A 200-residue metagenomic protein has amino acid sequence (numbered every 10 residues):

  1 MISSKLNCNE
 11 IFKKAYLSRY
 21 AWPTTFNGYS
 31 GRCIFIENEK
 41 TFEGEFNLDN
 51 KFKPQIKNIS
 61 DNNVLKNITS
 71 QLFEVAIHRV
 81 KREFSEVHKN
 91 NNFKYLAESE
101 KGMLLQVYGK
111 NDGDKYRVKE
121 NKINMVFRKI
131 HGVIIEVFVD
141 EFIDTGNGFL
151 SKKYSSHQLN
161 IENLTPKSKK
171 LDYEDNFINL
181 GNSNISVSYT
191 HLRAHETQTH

Functional and structural regions predicted by a protein language model:
M1-N38, S60-N62, F84: N-terminal leader/targeting segments and the immediate start of mature chains
I2-E10, S60-L150, S156-K167: Flexible, processing/modification-adjacent segments and terminal tails in exported/periplasmic/extracellular proteins
Y29-C33, F46, Y154-S155, D175: One face of beta-strands
I34-I36, T41, K51-S60, K66-Q71: Conserved alpha/beta cores of soluble small-molecule-handling proteins
F46, V137-I143, K169-F177: Hydrophobic/aromatic beta-strand elements that line small-molecule binding cavities or substrate pockets in beta-rich
F46-K57, D114-F127, E174-G181: A short, surface-exposed beta-strand/turn
F149-K153, G181-S188: Extended soluble regions of mature proteins
T190-T199: Conserved small/polar residues in nucleotide/adenosyl-binding loops
